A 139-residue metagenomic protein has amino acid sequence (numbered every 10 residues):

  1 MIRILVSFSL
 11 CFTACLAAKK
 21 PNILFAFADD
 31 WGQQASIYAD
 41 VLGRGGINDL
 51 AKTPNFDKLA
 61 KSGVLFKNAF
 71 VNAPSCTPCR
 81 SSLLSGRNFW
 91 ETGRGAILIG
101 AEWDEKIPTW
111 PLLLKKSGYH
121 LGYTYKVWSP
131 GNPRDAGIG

Functional and structural regions predicted by a protein language model:
M1-F8: Sec-dependent signal peptide recognition, specifically the positively charged N-region followed immediately by
C15-G139: Formylglycine-dependent sulfatase
